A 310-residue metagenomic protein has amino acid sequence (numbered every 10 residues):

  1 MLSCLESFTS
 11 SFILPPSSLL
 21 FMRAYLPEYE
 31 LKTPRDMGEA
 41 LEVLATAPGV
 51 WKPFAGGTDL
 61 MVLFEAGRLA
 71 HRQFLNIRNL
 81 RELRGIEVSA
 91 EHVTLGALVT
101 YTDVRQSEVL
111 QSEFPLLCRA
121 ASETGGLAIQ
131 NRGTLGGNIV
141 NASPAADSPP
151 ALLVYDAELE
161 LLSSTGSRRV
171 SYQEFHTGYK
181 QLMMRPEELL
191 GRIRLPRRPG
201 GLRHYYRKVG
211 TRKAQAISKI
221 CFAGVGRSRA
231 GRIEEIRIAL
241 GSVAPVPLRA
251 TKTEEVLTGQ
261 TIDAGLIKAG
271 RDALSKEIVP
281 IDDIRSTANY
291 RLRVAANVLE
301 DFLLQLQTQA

Functional and structural regions predicted by a protein language model:
M1-L20: Short, basic, low-complexity termini and linkers enriched in Ser/Thr/Gly/Pro that act as targeting/leader peptides
L20-A310: C-terminal structural segment of proteins
